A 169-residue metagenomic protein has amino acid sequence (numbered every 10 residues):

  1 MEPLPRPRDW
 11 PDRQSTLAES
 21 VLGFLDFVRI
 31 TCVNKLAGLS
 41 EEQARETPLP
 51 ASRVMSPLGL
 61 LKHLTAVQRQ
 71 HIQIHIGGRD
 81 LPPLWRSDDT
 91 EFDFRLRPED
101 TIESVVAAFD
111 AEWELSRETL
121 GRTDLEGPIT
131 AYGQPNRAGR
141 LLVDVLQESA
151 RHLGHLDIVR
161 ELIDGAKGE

Functional and structural regions predicted by a protein language model:
M1-P11, A18-E91, T130-E169: Short, contiguous alpha-helical
E91-I129, R140-V145: Acidic/histidine-rich alpha-helical segments that form the ligand environment of transition-metal centers
